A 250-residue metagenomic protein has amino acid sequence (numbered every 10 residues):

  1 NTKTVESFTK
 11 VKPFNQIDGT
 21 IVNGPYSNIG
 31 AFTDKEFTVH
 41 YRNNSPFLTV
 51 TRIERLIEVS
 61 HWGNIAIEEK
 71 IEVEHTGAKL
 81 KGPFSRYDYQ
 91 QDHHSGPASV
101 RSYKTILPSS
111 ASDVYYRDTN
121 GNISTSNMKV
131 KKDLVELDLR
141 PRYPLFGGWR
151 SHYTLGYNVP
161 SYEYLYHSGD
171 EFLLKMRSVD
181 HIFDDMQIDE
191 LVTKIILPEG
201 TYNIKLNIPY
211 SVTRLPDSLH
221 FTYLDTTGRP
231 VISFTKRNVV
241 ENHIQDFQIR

Functional and structural regions predicted by a protein language model:
N1-R250: Lumenal/extracellular ectodomains and adaptor appendage modules of the eukaryotic vesicle/secretory system
